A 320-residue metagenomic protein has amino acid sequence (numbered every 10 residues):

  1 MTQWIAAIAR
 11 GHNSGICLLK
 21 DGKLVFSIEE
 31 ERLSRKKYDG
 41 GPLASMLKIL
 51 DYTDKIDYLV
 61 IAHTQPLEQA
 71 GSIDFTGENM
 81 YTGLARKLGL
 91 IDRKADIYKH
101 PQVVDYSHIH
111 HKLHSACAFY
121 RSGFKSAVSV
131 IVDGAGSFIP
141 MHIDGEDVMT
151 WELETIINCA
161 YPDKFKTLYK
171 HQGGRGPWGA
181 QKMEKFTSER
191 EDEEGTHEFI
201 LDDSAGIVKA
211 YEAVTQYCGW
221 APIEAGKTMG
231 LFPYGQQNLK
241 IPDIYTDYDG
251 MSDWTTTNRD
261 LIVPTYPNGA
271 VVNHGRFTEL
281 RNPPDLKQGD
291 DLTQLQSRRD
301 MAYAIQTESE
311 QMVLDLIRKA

Functional and structural regions predicted by a protein language model:
M1-A320: Short acidic/glycine-rich loops and adjacent helix/strand connectors that line catalytic pockets where negatively
